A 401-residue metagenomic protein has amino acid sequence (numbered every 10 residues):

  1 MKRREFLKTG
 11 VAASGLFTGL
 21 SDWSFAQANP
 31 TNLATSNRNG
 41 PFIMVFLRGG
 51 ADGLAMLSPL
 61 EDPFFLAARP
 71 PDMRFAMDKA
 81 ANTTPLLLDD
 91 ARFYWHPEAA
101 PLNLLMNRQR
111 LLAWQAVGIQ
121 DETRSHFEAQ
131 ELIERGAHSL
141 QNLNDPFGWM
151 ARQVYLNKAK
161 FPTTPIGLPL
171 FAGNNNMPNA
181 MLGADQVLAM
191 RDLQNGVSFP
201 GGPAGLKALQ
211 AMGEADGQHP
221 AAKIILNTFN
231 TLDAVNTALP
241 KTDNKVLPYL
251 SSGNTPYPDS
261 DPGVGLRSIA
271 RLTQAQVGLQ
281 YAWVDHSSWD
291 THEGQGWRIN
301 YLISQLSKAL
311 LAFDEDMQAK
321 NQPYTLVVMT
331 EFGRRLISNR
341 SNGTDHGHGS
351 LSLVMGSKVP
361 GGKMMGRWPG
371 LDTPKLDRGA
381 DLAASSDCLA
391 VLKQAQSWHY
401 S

Functional and structural regions predicted by a protein language model:
M1-S14: N-terminal secretory signal peptides and thylakoid transit peptides that target proteins across membranes
V11, L20-P97, P101, M106-L112: Intrinsic-disorder/low-complexity recognition with aromatic hotspots
N32-L33, A91-G201: Extracytoplasmic mature domains of secreted/periplasmic and thylakoid-lumen proteins
G40-A51, L102, L112, Q280-H286 (+2 more regions): Beta-strand elements within well-structured catalytic alpha/beta cores of enzymes that handle phosphate/sulfate esters
R48-G53, G118-E122, N175-N179, S288-T291 (+2 more regions): Solvent-exposed loop/turn segments at secondary-structure junctions within structured extracellular/periplasmic domains
S58-P59, F65, R69-P97, S288-S401: Feature marks hydrolase-like catalytic cores characterized by long aromatic- and Gly/Pro-rich stretches
A151-S260: Patatin-like phospholipase A catalytic core
E214-D316: Anion-binding catalytic surfaces of enzymes that hydrolyze or transfer phosphate/sulfate esters
